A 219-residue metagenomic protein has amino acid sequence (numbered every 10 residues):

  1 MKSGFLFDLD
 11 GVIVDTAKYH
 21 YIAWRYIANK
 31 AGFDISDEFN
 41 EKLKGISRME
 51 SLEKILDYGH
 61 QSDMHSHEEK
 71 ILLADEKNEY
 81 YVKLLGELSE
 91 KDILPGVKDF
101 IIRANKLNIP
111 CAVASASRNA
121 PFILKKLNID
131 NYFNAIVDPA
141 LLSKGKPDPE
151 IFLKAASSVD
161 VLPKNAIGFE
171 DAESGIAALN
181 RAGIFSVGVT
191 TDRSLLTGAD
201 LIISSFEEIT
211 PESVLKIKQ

Functional and structural regions predicted by a protein language model:
M1-S3, K98, I102-N105, S117-Q219: Asp-based, Mg2+/Mn2+-dependent phosphohydrolase catalytic module
K2-D99, R103-L107, F122: N-terminal helical cap/lid subdomain that shapes the substrate entry/recognition surface in HAD-like hydrolases
I13, I93, V113, G168-F169: Conserved SAM-binding loop
V14, E90, P110, L141-L142 (+1 more regions): A generic secondary-structure micro-motif detector that highlights 1-2 residue hydrophobic/ambivalent hotspots embedded
P110-A112, F185: Proline-centered loop/turn at the N-terminus of a beta-strand
